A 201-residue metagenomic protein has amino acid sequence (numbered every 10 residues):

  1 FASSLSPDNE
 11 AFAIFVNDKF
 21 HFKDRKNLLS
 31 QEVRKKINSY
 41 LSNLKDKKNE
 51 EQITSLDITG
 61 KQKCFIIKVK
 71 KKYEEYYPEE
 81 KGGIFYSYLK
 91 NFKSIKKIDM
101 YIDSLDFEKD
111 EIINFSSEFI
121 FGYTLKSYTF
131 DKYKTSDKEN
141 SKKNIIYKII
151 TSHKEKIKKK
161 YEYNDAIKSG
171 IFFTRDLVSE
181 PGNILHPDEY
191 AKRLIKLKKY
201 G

Functional and structural regions predicted by a protein language model:
F1-G201: Short amphipathic alpha-helical segment within the helicase RecA-like ATPase core that mediates nucleic-acid
